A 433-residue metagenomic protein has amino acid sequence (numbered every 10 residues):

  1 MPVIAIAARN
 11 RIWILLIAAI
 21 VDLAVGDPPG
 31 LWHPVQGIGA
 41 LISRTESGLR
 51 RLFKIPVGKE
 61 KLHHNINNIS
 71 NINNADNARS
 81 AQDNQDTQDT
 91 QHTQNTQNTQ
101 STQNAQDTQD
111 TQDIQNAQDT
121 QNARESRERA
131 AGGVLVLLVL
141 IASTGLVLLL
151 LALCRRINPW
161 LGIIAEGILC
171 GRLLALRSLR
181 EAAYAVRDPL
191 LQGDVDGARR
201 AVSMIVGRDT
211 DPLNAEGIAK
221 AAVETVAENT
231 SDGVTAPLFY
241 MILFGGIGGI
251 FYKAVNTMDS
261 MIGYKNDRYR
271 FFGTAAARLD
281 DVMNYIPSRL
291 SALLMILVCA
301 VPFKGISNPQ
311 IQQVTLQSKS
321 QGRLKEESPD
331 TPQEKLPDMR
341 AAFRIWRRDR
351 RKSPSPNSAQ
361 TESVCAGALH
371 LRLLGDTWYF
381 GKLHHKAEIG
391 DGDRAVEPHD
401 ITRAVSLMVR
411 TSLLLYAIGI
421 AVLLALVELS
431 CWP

Functional and structural regions predicted by a protein language model:
P2-N67, N74-N77, N116-F251, G263-K319 (+1 more regions): Hydrophobic alpha-helical transmembrane segments
K61, A81, R323-K325: Small/flexible residues
N67-Q121: Intrinsically disordered, low-complexity repeat regions of secreted/extracellular protein precursors
N256: Substrate/ligand-engaging "lid" and interaction regions
D259-S260: Glycine-rich phosphate/dinucleotide-binding loop and adjoining beta-alpha-beta core of small-molecule
